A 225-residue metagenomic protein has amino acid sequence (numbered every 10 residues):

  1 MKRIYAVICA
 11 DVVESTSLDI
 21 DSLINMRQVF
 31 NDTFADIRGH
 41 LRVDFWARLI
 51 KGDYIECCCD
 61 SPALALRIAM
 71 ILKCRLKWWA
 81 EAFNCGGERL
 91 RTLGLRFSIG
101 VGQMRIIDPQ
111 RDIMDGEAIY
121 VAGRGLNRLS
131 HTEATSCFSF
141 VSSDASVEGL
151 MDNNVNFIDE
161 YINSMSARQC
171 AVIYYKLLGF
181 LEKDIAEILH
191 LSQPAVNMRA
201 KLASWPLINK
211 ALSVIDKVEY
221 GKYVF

Functional and structural regions predicted by a protein language model:
M1-N127: DNA-contacting interfaces and partner/effector-binding or oligomerization modules in DNA-centric proteins
D108-I113, R128-N153: Flexible, glycine/charge-rich interdomain/linker segments that couple and regulate nucleotide signaling catalytic cores
I162-Q169: Short helix-coil-helix linker/hinge
N163, L178, W205-I208: Regulatory/sensor and coupling segments of signal-transduction and defense proteins
Q169-K176: Short alpha-helical "packing" element that flanks the helix-turn-helix/winged-helix DNA-binding module
E182-L189, V196: Short alpha-helical "recognition helix" segments of helix-turn-helix
R199-A200: Residues within the DNA-recognition helix of helix-turn-helix
S204-Y220: Short, Lys/Arg-enriched C-terminal cap helix and immediately downstream tail that follows
